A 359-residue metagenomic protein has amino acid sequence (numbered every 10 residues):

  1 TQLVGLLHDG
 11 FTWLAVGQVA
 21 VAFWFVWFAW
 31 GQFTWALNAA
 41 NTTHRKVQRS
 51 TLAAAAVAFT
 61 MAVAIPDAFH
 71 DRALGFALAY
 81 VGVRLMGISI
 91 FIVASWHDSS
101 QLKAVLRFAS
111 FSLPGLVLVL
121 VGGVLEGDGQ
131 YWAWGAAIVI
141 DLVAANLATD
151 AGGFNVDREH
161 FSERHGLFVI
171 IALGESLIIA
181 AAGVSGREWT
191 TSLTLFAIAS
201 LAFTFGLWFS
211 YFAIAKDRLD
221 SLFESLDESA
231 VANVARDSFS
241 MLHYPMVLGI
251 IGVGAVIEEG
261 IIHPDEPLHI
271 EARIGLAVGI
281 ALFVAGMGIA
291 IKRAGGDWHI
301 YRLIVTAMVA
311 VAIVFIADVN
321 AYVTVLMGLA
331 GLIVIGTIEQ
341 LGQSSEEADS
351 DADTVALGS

Functional and structural regions predicted by a protein language model:
T1-T34: N-terminal signal-anchor module of multipass membrane proteins
V21-R49, A53-A68, G75-G82, M86-G129 (+4 more regions): Predominantly late transmembrane helices and immediately cytosolic-facing juxtamembrane segments
G115-G123, A307-V319: Alpha-helical transmembrane segments of multi-pass membrane transporters and transport-associated inner-membrane enzymes
D128-Y131, V319-L329: Loop-to-transmembrane alpha-helix initiation sites
R293-D297, I313-V325: Membrane-helix boundary connector in multi-pass membrane proteins
Y301-A310, G328-A330: Central hydrophobic cores of alpha-helical transmembrane segments in multi-pass integral membrane proteins
E339-Q343, E347, D351: C-terminal-most transmembrane helix of multi-pass membrane proteins
D349-S359: Short, intrinsically disordered terminal tails adjacent to the first/last structured region
